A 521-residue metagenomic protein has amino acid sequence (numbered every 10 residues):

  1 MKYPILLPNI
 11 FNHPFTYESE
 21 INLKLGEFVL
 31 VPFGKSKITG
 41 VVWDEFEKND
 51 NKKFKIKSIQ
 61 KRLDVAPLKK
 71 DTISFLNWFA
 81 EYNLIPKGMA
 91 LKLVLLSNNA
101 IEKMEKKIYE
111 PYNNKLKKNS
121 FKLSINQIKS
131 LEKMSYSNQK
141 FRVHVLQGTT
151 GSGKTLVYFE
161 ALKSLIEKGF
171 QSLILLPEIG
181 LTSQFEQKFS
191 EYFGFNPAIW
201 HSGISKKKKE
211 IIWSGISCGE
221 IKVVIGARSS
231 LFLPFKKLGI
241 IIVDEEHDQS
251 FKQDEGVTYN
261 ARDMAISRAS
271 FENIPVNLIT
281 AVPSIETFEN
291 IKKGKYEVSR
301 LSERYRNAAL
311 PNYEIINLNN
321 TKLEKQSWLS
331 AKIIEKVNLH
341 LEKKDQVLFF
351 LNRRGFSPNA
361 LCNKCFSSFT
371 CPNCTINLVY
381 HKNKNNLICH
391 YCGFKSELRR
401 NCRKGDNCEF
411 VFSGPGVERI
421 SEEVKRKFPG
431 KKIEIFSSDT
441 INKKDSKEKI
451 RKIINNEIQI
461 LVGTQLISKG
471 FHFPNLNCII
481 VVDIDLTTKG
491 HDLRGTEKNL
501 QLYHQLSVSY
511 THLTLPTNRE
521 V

Functional and structural regions predicted by a protein language model:
M1-V143: Terminal, basic amphipathic appendages of nucleotide-handling enzymes
V31, E81, E132-S135, S270 (+3 more regions): Charged, amphipathic alpha-helical interaction segments
L146-I166, F170-K222, G226-L513, R519: Inter-lobe coupling/hinge segments of SF2-like helicase ATPases
